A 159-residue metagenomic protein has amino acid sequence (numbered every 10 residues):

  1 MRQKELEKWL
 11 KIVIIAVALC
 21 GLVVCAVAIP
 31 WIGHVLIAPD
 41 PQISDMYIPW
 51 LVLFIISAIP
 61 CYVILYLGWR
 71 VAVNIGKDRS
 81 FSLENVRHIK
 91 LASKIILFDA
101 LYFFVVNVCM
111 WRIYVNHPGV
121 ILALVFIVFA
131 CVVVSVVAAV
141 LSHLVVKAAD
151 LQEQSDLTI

Functional and structural regions predicted by a protein language model:
M1-A18: Alpha-helical transmembrane segments and their helix-start/interface "positive-inside/aromatic belt" motifs in integral
I14-A18, K90-A100: Select subsegments of transmembrane alpha-helices in polytopic membrane proteins, especially boundary-proximal
L19-G33, S135: Alpha-helical transmembrane segments of multi-pass membrane proteins
A38-I64: Membrane-helix boundary elements
D40-I43, P118-F126: Non-cytosolic membrane-interface motifs at loop->transmembrane helix junctions
Y62-L83: Membrane-helix interface/capping segments
D99-G119: Alpha-helical transmembrane segments and their membrane-interface junctions in multi-pass membrane proteins
L122-E153: Alpha-helical transmembrane segments and their immediate juxtamembrane interface regions
